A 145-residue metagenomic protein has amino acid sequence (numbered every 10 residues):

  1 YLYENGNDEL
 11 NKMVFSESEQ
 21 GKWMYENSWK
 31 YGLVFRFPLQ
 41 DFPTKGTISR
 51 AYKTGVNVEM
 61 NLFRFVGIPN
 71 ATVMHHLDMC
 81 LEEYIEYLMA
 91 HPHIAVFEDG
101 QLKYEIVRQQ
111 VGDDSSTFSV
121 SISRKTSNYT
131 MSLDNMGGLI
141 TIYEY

Functional and structural regions predicted by a protein language model:
Y1-E98, E105-Y145: Cell-envelope/glycan interface and biosynthesis
